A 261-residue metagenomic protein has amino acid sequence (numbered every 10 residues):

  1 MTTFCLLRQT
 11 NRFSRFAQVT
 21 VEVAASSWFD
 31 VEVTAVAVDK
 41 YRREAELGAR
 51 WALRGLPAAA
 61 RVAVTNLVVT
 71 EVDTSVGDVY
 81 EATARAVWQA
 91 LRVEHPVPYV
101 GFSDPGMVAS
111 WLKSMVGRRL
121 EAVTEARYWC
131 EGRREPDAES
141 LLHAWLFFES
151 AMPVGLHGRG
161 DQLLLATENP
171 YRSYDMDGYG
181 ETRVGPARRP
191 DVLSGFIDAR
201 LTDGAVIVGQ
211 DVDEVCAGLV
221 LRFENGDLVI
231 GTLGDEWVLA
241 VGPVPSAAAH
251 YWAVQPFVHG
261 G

Functional and structural regions predicted by a protein language model:
M1-V97: Accessory interaction regions appended to the cores of large information-processing enzymes
P98-G261: Surface-exposed, interaction-prone regions used to assemble/regulate multi-protein complexes
